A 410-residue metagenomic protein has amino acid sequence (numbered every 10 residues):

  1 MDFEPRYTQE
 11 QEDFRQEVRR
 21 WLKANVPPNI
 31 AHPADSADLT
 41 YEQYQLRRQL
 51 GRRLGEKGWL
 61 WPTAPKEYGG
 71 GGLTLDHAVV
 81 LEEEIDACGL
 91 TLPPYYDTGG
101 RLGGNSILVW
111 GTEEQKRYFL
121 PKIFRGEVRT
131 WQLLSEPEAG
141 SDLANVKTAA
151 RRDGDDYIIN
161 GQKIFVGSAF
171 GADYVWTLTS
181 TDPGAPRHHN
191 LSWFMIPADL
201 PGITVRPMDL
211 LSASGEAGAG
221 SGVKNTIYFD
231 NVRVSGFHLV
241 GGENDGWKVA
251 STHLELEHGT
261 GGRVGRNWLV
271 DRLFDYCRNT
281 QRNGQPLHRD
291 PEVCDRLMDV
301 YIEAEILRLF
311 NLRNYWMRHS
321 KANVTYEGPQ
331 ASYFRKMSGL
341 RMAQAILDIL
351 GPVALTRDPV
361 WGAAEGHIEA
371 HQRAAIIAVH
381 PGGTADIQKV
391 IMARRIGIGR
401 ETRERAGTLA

Functional and structural regions predicted by a protein language model:
M1-C88, T98, W110-Q115, K122-E127 (+3 more regions): Alpha-helical interface subdomain recognition
F3-R6, P94, Q115, P121-R282 (+1 more regions): FAD-binding core of flavoproteins
E42-Y44, G104-N105, S141-A144, A217 (+1 more regions): Short, solvent-exposed polar/charged micro-motifs at secondary-structure junctions
P94-E114, G140: N-terminal glycine-rich flavin-associated loop
